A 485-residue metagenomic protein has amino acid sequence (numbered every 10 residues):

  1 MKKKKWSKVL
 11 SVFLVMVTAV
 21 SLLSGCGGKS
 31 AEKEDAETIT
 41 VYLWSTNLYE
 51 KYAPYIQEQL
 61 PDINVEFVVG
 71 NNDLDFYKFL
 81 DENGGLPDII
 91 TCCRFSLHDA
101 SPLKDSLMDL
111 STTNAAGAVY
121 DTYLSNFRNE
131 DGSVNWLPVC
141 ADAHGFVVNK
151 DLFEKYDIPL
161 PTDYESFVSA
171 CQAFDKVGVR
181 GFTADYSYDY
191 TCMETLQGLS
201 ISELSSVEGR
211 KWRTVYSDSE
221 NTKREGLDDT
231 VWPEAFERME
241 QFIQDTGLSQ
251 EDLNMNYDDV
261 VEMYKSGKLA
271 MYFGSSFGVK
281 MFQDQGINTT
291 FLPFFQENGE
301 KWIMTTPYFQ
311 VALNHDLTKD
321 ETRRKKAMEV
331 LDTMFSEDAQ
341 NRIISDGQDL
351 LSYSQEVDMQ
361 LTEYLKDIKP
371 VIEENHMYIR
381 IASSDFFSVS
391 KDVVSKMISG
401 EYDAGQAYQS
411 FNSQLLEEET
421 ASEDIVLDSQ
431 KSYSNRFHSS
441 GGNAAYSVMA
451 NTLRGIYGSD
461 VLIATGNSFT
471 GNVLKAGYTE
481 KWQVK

Functional and structural regions predicted by a protein language model:
K2-K4, K8-S11, V20-L97, A115 (+3 more regions): Conserved N-terminal structural module of periplasmic/extracytoplasmic solute-binding proteins
E58, N64, S133, Y156 (+1 more regions): Extracytoplasmic/periplasmic substrate-recognition and gating elements
P87-D88, A116-D151, R180-G181, Q296-M304 (+1 more regions): A structural signal for short loop-to-beta-strand junctions that line the ligand-binding cleft of periplasmic/secreted
C93-H144, P159, V168, E194-T195 (+1 more regions): Hinge/lid segment of periplasmic solute-binding proteins
N135, V168-R224: Extracytoplasmic/periplasmic solute-binding protein
E154, Q340, K369-S429: Conserved C-terminal helix/tail region of periplasmic/extracytoplasmic solute-binding proteins
T214-L253: Glycine-centered hinge/linker elements that transmit conformational signals in sensory and ligand-binding systems
L427-K485: N-terminal catalytic scaffold of extracellular/periplasmic and nuclease hydrolases that process anionic headgroups
